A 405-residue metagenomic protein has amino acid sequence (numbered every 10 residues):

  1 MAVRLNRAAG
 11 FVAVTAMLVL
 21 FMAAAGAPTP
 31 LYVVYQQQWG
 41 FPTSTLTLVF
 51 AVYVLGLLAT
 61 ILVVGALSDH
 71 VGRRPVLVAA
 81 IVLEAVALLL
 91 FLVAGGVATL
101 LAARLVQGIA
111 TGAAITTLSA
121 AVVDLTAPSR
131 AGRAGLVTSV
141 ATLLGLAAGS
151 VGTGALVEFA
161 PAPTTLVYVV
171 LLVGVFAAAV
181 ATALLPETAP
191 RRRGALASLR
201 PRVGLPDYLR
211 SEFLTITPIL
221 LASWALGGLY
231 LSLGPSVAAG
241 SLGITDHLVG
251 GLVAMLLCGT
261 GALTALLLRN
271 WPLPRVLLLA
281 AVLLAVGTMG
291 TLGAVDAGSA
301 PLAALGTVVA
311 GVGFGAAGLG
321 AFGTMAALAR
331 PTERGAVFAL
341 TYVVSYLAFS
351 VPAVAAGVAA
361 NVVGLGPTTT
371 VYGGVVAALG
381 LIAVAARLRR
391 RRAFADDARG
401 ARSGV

Functional and structural regions predicted by a protein language model:
G40, G72, V93-T99, P161 (+1 more regions): Helix-breaking motifs and short loop linkers at transmembrane-helix boundaries and internal kinks in secondary membrane
L58-V97: Conserved MFS/SLC helix-loop-helix module at the cytosolic interface between two early adjacent transmembrane helices
A87, A98-Q107, P301-V309: Paired small-residue
A103-A141: Cytoplasmic helix-loop-helix junction between adjacent transmembrane helices in 12-TM secondary transporters
R133-A183: Helix-loop-helix hairpin linking two adjacent transmembrane segments in secondary transporters
L166-T182, T369-R387: Symmetry-related core transmembrane helices of the 12-TM Major Facilitator Superfamily/SLC fold
V276-A321: C-terminal transmembrane helical hairpin of 12-TM major facilitator-type secondary transporters
F314, A321-G373: A late C-terminal transmembrane helix in Major Facilitator Superfamily
